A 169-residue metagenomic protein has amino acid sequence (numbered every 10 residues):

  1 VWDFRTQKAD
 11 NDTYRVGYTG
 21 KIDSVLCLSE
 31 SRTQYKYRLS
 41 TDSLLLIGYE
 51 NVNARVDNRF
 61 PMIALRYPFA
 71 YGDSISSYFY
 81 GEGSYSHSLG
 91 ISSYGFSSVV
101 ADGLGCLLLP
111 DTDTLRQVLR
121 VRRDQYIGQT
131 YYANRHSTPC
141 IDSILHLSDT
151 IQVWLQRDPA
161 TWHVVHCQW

Functional and structural regions predicted by a protein language model:
V1-W169: Conserved functional acidic sites
